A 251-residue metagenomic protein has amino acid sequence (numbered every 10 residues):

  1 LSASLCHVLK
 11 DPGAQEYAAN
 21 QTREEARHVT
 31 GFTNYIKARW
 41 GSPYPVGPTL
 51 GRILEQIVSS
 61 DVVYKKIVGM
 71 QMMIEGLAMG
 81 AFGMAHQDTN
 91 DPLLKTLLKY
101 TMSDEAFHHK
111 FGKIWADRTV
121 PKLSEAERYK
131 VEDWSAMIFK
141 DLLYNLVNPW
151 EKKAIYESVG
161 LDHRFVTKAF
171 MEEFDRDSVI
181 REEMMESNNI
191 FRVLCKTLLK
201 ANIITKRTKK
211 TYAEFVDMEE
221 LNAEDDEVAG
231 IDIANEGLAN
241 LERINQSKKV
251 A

Functional and structural regions predicted by a protein language model:
S2-S59: Long, hydrophobic, well-ordered secondary-structure blocks that form the structural core and pocket-lining surfaces
L5-E16, R39-W40, F82-Y100, I114-K130 (+2 more regions): Inter-helical turn/loop segments and adjacent helix faces that build the functional surface of alpha-helical bundle
V8, R23-E24, D104, A136-I138: A short structural micro-motif
Q21-I36, V68-F82, T101-G112, A116: Alpha-helical transition-metal enzyme core signature, strongest for iron centers
P48-M72, D88-T89, S135-K153: Acidic/His metal-coordination segments adjacent to aromatic residues that form catalytic metal sites in metalloenzymes
A81, F111-T119, D133-K140, Y144-N145: An internal, amphipathic alpha-helical element
A126-A251: Extended, helix-rich structural scaffolds rather than catalytic motifs
